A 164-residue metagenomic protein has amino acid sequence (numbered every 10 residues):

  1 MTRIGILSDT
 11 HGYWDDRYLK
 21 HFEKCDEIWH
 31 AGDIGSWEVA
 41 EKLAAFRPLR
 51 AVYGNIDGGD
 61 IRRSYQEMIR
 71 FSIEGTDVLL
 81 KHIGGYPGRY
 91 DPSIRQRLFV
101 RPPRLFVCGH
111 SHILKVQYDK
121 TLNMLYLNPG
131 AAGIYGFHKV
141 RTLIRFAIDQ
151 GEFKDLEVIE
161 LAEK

Functional and structural regions predicted by a protein language model:
M1-G5, R70-L79, D119-Y126, I148-E157: Beta-strand-turn-beta hairpins that frame and shape the catalytic cleft of phosphate-ester-processing enzymes
M1-L49, D57-E67, I73-G75, K139-T142 (+2 more regions): N-terminal active-site segment of His-dependent metallophosphoesterases
I6-S8, E27-D33, R50-N55, L80-H82 (+2 more regions): Active-site neighborhood of phospho(di)ester-bond hydrolases with catalytic His/Asp-centered motifs
G12-D16, I34-V39, I56-R62, G85-Y90 (+2 more regions): Active-site environment of divalent metal-dependent phosphoester hydrolases
R50, R89-E152: Conserved beta-sheet core of the metallophosphoesterase superfamily
D57-P102, I134-F137: Active-site-proximal segments of metal-dependent phosphoesterases and phosphodiesterases across multiple
L156-K164: Short, solvent-exposed aromatic-acidic interface loops
